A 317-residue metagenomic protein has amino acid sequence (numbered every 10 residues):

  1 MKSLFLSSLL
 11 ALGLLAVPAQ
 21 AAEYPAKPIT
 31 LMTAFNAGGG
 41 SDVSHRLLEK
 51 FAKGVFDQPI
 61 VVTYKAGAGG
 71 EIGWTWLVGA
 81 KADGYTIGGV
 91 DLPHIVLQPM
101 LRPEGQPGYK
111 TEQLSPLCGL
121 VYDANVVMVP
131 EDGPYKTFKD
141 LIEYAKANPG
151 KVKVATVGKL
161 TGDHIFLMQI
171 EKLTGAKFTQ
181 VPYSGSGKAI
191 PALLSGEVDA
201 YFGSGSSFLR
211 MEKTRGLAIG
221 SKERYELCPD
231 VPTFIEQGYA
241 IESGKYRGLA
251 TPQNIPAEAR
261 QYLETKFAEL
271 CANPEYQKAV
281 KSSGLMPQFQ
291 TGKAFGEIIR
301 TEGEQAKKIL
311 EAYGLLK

Functional and structural regions predicted by a protein language model:
M1-L4: Positively charged n-region of N-terminal signal peptides that target proteins for export
S7-A16: Bacterial N-terminal signal peptides
A21-Q113, K151, K159, D163 (+4 more regions): N-terminal (or domain-start) structured segment
A26-P28, K172-F178, A257-K317: An extracytoplasmic/periplasmic, membrane-proximal ligand-sensing/linker region
M32, L117, V127, V181 (+2 more regions): Hydrophobic/aromatic beta-strand patches that form the interior of the parallel beta-sheet core in alpha/beta enzyme
N36-G38, L92-P93, P130-Y135, T156-T161 (+4 more regions): Short coil/turn segments
A52, W76-T86, M100-S184, Y246-A279: Hinge/capping helix and adjacent helix->loop/strand transition within the periplasmic-binding protein
K110, Y122, S206-A272, T301-E304: C-terminal lobe and pocket-closing loops of periplasmic/extracytoplasmic Venus-flytrap solute-binding proteins
